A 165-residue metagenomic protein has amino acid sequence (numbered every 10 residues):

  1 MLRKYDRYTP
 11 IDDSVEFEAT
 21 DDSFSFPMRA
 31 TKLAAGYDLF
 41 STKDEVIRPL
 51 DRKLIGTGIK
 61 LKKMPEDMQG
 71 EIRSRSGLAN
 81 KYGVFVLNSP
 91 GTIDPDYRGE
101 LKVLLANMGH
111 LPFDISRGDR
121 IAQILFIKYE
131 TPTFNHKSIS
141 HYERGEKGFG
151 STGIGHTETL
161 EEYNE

Functional and structural regions predicted by a protein language model:
M1-E165: DUTPase catalytic domain/fold
